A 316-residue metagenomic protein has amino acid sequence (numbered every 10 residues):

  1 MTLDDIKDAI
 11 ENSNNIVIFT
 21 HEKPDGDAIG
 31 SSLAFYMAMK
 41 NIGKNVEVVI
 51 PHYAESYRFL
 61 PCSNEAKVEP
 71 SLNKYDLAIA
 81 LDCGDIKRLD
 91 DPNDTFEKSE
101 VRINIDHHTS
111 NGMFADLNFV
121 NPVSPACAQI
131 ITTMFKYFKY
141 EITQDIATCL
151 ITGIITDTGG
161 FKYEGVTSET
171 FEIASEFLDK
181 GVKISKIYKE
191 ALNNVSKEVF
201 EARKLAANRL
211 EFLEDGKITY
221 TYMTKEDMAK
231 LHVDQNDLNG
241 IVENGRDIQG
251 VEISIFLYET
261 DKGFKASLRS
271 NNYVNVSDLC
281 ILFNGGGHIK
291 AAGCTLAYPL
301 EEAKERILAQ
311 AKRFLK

Functional and structural regions predicted by a protein language model:
M1-D5, G84-D85, F135-Y137: Short, motif-level signal for alpha-helix interfacial/capping segments enriched in acidic residues and aromatics/proline
T2-E22, A28-R58, V68-L77, T156-K316: Hydrophobic helix-and-loop "lid/oligomerization" segment in the mid-to-C-terminal part of catalytic domains
K7, V68-E69, D91-D94, N118-N121 (+2 more regions): A generic local secondary-structure boundary/capping motif
F35-Y36, T95-K98, V120-N121, E172: Glycine-rich, phosphate-binding/catalytic loops in enzymes
V49, I105, F119-V120, T221: Hydrophobic residues at beta-strand termini and immediately following loops that shape nucleotide-binding pockets
P61-L117: Active-site cofactor/cluster-binding pocket
H108-I173: Short alpha-helices
